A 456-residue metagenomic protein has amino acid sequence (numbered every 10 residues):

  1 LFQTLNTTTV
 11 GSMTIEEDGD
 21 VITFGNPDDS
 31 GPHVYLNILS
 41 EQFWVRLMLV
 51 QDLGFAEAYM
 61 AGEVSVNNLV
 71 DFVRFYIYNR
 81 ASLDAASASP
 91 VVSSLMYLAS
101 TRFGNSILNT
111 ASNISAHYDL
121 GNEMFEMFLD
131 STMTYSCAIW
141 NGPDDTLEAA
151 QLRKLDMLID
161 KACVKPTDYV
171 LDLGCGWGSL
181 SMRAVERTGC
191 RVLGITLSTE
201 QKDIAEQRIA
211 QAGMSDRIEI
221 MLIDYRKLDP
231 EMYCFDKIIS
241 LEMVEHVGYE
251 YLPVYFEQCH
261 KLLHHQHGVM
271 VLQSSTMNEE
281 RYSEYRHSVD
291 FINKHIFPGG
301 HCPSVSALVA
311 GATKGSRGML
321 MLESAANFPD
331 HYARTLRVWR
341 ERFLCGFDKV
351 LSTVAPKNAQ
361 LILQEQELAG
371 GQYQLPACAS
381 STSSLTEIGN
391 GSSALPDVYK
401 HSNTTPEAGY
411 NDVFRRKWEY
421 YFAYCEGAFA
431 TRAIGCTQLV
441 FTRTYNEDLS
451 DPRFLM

Functional and structural regions predicted by a protein language model:
L1-Q151, M157: Feature captures hydrophobic
P166-G174: Conserved class I S-adenosyl-L-methionine
W177-T188: Conserved SAM-binding loop of SAM-dependent methyltransferases across substrates and taxa, primarily the Class I
A205-E206: Conserved SAM-binding loop
R226-I238: A short acidic, Gly/Pro-enriched loop at the edge of an enzyme's catalytic core that lines a small-molecule cofactor
P253-H267: A short glycine-rich, Lys/Arg-flanked "PGG" loop and its adjoining helix->strand segment in the class I
Q266-S275: Conserved beta-strand signature within the Rossmann-like core of class I S-adenosyl-L-methionine
S275-Y445: Substrate-binding/catalytic lobe of Class I Rossmann-like enzymes that use SAM or dcSAM, i.e., the mid-to-C-terminal
